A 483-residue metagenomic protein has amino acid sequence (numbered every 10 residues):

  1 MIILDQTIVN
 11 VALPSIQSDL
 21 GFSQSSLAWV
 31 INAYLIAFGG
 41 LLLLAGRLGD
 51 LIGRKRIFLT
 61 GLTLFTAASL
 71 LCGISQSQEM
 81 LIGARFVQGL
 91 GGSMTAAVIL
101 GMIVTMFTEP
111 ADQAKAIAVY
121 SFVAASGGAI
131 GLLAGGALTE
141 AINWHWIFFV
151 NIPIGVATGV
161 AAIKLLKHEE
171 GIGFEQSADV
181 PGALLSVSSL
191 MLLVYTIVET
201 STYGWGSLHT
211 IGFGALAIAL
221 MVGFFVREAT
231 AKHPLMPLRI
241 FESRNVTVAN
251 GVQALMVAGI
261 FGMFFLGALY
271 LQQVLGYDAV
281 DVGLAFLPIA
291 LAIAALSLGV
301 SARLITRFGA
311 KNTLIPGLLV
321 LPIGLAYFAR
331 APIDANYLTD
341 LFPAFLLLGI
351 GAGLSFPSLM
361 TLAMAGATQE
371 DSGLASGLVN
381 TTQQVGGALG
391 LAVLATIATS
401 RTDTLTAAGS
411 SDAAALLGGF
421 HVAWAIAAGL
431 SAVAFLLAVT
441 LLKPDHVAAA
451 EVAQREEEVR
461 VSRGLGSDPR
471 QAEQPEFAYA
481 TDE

Functional and structural regions predicted by a protein language model:
M1-K164, G299, F308, L314 (+3 more regions): Transmembrane-helix bundle of Major Facilitator Superfamily
I2, I31-Y34, F38, F65 (+12 more regions): Structural signature of transmembrane alpha-helices in multi-pass secondary transporters
I3-A37, P181, G206-F213, A219-G223 (+3 more regions): Transmembrane core module of solute transporters
I16-Q17, L48-G49, A134-I142, I197 (+3 more regions): Interfacial helix-cap and linker-helix signal at transmembrane-aqueous boundaries of multi-pass secondary transporters
I36, L70-L71, F86, I147 (+10 more regions): Hydrophobic residues within the alpha-helical transmembrane core of Major Facilitator Superfamily
G53-L62, Q76-M80, T95-I99, T105-A118 (+1 more regions): C-terminal module of multi-pass small-molecule transporters
I152-G171, V187-E199, L216-A231, A434-P444: C-terminal membrane-cytosol helix-exit motif in multi-pass small-molecule transporters
I172, L441-E483: Intrinsic disorder in cytosolic terminal tails and internal cytosolic loops of multi-pass membrane transporters
